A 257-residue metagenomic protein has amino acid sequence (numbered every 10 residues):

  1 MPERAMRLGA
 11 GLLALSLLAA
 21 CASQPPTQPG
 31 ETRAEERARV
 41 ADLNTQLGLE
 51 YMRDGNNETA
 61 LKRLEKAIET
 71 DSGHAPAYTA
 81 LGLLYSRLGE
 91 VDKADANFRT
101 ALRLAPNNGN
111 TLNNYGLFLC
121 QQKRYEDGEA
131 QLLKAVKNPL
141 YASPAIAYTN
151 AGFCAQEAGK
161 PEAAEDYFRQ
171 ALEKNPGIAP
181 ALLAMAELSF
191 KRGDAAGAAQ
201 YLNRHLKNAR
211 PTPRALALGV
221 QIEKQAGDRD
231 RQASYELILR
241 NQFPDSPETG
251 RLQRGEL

Functional and structural regions predicted by a protein language model:
L15-R37: Bacterial Sec signal peptide processing site at the extreme N-terminus
P25-T32, K207-L257: Terminal, low-structured helical/coil segments at or just beyond the last alpha-helical repeat
E36, T70, L104, N138-L140 (+3 more regions): Structural marker of alpha-solenoid helical repeat scaffolds
Q46, A80, N114, N150 (+2 more regions): Canonical tetratricopeptide repeat
R53, R87-L88, Q121-Q122, E157 (+3 more regions): Register position in tetratricopeptide repeats
